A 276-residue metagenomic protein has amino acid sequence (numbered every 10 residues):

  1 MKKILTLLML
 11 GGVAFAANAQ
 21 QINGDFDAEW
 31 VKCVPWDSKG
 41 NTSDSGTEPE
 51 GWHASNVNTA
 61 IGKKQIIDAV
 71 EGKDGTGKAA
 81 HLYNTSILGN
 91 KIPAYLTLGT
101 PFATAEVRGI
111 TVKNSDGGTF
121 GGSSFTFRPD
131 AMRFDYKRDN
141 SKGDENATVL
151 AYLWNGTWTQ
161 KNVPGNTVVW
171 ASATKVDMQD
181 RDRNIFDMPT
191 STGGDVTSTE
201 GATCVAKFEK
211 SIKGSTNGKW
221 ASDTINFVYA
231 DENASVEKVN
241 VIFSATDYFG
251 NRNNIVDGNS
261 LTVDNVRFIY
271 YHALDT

Functional and structural regions predicted by a protein language model:
M1-Q21, Y270: Bacterial Sec-dependent N-terminal signal peptides
N18-T59, D275: Extracellular carbohydrate-recognition regions
N23, N217-K219, T246-Y271: Extracellular carbohydrate recognition
E71-N90, T104: Short carbohydrate-recognition loop motifs
T97-M132, S215-N217: Extracellular/lumenal carbohydrate-interaction signature centered on repeated Trp-anchored short motifs
S124-R133, K142-A147, A234-E237: Extended extracellular/luminal ectodomain segments enriched in beta-structured repeat modules
R138-E145, T157-Q160: Extended, low-complexity, turn-rich repeat/linker tracts enriched in Gly/Pro/Ser/Thr and Asp/Glu that occur
N162-V236: Extracellular carbohydrate recognition and processing domains and analogous Trp-centered ligand-binding platforms
